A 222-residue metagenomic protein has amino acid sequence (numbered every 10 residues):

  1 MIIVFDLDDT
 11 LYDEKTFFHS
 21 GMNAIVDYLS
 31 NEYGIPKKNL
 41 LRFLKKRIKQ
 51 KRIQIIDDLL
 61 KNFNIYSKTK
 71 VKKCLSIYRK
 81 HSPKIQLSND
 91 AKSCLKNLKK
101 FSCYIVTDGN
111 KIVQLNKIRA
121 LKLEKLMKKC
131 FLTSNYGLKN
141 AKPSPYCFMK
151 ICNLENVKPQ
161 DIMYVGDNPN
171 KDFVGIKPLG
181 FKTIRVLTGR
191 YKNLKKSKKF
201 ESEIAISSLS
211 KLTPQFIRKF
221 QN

Functional and structural regions predicted by a protein language model:
M1-N89, K99: N-terminal helical cap/lid subdomain that shapes the substrate entry/recognition surface in HAD-like hydrolases
F5-D8, T107, G166-D167: Active-site flanking residues adjacent to catalytic metal/cofactor-binding acidic residues
L7, L11, L95, L209-L212: Generic leucine side-chain signal with a strong bias for well-ordered alpha-helical environments
T10, K111-I112, Y191: Conserved Rossmann-like nucleotide-cofactor binding loop
K70-Q86, A91-L121, K129-N135: Substrate-recognition element of Asp-dependent hydrolases with the DxDx(T/V) motif
K92, Y104, L115-N222: Asp-based, Mg2+/Mn2+-dependent phosphohydrolase catalytic module
